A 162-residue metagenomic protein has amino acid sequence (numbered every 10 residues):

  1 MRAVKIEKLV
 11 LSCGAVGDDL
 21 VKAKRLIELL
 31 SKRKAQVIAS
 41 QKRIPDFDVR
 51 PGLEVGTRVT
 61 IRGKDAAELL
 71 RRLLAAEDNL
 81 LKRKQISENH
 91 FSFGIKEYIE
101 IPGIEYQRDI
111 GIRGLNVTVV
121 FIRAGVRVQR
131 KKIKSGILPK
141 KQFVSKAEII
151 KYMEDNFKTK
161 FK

Functional and structural regions predicted by a protein language model:
M1-K162: Ribosome-associated RNA-binding proteins
